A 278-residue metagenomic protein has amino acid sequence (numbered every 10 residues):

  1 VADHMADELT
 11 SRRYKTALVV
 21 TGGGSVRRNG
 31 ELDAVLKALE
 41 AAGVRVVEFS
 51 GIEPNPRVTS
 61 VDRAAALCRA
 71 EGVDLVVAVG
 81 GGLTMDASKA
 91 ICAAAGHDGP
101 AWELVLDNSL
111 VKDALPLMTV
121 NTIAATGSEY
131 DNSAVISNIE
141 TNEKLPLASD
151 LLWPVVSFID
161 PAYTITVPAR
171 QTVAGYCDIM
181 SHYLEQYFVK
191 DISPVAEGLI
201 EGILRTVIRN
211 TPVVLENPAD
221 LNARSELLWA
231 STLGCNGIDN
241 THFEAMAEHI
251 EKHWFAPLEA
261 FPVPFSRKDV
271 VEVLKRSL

Functional and structural regions predicted by a protein language model:
V1-L75: ATP/NTP phosphate-donor binding region
D3, V26-R27, A124-G127, T164-T166 (+1 more regions): Short, acidic Gly/Pro/Ser/Thr-rich loop/turn segments
A6, D33-L36, V47, D62-A65 (+8 more regions): Predominant activation on well-ordered alpha-helical scaffold segments within soluble catalytic domains
I52-E53, V79-G81, T241: Active-site nucleophile and cofactor-binding loops and adjacent substrate-binding regions of central metabolic enzymes
T59-A162: Glycine/threonine-rich beta-strand-loop-alpha-helix active-site module that forms ligand/phosphate-binding
S133-N236: Carboxylate- and glycine-rich phosphate/diphosphate-binding segment that chelates Mg2+/Mn2+
L233, G237-L278: C-terminal charged capping/lid subdomain of soluble metabolic enzymes
